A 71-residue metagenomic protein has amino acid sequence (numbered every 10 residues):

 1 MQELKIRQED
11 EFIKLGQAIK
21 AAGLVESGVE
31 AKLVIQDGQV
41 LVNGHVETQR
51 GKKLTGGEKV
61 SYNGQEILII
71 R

Functional and structural regions predicted by a protein language model:
M1-I13: A detector for short, charged/polar N-terminal pre-domain segments
E3, G51, E66-I67: Well-ordered beta-strand positions in beta-sheet-rich domains
I13-K53: A basic, amphipathic helix-loop patch mediating RNA/tRNA/ribosome contacts
V46-E47, G64-I69: Short, charged beta-turn/beta-strand-edge "cap" motif at the junction between a beta-strand and an adjacent loop
S61: Structural signature of FAD isoalloxazine-binding scaffolds in flavoprotein oxidoreductases
